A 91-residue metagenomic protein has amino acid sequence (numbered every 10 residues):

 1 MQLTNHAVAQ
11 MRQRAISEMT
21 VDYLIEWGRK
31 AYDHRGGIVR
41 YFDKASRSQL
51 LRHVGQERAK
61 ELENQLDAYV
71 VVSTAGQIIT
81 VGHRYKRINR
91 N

Functional and structural regions predicted by a protein language model:
M1-N91: Ribonuclease/tRNase effector modules and their secretory precursors
